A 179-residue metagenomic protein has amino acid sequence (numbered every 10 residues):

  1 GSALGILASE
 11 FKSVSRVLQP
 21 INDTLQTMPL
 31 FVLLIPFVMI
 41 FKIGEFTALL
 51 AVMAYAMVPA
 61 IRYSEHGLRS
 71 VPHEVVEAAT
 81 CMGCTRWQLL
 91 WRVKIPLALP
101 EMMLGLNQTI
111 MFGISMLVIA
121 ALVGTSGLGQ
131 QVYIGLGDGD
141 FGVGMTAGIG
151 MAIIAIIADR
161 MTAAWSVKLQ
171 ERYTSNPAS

Functional and structural regions predicted by a protein language model:
G1-N22: Transmembrane-helix boundary motif in ABC transporter permease subunits
S2-L7, L34-P36, I40, A60-Y63 (+2 more regions): Alpha-helical transmembrane segments of multipass membrane proteins
S9-K12, F41-I43, V123-G124: Short helix-capping/hinge motifs at transmembrane helix termini and TM-loop junctions
N22-A56: Generic hydrophobic transmembrane alpha-helix motif, especially the helices
M28, I40-F41, M53-M57, S64-L68 (+3 more regions): Hydrophobic/aromatic residues within the transmembrane alpha-helices of Major Facilitator Superfamily
M39, L68, G113-I154, Q170-P177: Glycine-rich helix-loop "coupling/hinge" segments at transmembrane-helix boundaries in multipass transporters
A54, W87-A120, G142, T146-A158 (+1 more regions): Transmembrane alpha-helices
A60-G105: Short cytoplasmic-facing helical segments at TM-TM junctions of multi-pass membrane proteins
